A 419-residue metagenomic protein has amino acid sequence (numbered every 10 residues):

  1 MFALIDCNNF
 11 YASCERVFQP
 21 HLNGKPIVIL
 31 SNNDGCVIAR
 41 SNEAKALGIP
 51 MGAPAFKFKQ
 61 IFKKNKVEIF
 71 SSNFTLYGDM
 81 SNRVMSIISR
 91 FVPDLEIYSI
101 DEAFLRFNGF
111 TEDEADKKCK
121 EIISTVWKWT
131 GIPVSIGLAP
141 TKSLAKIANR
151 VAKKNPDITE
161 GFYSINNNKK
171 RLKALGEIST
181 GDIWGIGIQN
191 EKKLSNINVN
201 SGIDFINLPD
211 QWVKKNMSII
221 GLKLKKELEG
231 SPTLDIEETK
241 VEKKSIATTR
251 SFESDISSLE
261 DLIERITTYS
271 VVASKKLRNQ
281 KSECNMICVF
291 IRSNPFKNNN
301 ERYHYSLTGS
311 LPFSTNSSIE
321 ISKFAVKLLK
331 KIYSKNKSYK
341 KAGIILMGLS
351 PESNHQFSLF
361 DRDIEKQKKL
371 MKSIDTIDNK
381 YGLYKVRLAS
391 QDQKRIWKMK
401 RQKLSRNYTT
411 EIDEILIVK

Functional and structural regions predicted by a protein language model:
M1-K226, I364-K419: Gly/Gly-Pro- and Ser/Thr-rich, intrinsically disordered tail segments characteristic of DNA damage-repair and tolerance
F10, N33-G35, N294-K297, L349-S353: Short, charged/polar surface micro-motifs in flexible loops or helix N-caps
Y98-E102, A139-K142, S282-M286, K337-K341: Short Gly/Ser/Thr- and Asp/Glu-enriched loop/turn motifs at secondary-structure junctions
F104-N108, S306-P312, N354-S358: Short, hydrophobic beta-strand segments
E112-A115, N298, S350-F357: Short, charged/polar, Gly/Pro-enriched secondary-structure boundary elements
F162-I165, T180, I246, F252 (+3 more regions): Short clusters of hydrophobic/aromatic residues that line enzyme substrate/ligand-binding pockets
D182, K192-S338: DNA-contacting surface of Y-family translesion DNA polymerases
K323-K380: C-terminal hydrophobic structural anchor segments that stabilize assembly/packing rather than catalytic chemistry
